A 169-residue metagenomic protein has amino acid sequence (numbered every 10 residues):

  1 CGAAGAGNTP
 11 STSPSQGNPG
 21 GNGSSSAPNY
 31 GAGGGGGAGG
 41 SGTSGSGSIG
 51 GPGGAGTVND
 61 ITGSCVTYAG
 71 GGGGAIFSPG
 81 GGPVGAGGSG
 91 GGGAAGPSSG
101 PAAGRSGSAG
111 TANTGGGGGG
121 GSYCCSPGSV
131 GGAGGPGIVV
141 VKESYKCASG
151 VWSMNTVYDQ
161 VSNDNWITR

Functional and structural regions predicted by a protein language model:
C1-Y158: Low-complexity, glycine/proline-biased repetitive segments and flexible coils/loops
T156-R169: GGW-centered surface loops in extracellular recognition modules
